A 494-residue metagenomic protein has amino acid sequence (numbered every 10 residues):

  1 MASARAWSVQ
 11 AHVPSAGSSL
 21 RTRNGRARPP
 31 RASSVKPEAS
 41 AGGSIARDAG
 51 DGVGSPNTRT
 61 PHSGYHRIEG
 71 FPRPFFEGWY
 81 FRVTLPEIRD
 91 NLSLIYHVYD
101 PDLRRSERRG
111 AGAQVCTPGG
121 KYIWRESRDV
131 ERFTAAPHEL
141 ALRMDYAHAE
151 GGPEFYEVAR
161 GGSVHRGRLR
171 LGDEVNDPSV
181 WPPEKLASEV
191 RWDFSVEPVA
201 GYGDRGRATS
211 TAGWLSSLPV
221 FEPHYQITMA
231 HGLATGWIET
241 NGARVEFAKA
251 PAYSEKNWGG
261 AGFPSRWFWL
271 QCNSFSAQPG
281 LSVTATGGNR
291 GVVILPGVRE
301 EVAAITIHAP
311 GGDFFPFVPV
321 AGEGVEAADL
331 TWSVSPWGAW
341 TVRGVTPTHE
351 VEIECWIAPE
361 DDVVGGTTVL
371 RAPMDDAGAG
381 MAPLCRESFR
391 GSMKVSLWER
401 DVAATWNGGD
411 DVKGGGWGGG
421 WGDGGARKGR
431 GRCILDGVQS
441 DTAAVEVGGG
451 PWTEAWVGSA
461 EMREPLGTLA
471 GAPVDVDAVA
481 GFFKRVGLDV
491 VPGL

Functional and structural regions predicted by a protein language model:
M1-R21: N-terminal chloroplast transit peptides
A4, S34-K36, S40-L494: Structured soluble/peripheral alpha/beta segments that form catalytic or ligand/cofactor-binding pockets
R5-H12, R28-K36: Short acidic, low-complexity intrinsically disordered linear motifs used for protein-protein interactions
L20-R23, A32: N-terminal targeting leader peptides, primarily classical Sec-type signal peptides for secretion
